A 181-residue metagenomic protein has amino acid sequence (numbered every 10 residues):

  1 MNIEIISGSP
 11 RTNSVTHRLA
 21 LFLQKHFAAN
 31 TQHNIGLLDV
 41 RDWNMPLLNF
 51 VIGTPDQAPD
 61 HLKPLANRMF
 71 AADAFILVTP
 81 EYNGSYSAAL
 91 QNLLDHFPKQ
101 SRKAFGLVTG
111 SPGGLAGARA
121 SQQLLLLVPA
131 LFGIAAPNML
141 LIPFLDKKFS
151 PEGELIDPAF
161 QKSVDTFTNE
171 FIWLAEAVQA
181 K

Functional and structural regions predicted by a protein language model:
M1-H33: N-terminal beta1-alpha1 ligand-phosphate binding loop
T16, A20, L62, S87-L90 (+4 more regions): A general structural signal for well-ordered alpha-helical segments in protein cores
A29, K63-P64, I134-K181: Glycine-rich phosphate/pyrophosphate-binding loop and the adjoining helix
I35-L37: Generic structural signal for residues in well-ordered beta-strands
V40-Q57, P151: N-terminal beta-loop-helix "entrance" segment that forms/cooperates in small-molecule cofactor or anionic ligand
Q57-F132: Helix-loop-strand module that forms the ligand-binding subsite of alpha/beta enzymes
